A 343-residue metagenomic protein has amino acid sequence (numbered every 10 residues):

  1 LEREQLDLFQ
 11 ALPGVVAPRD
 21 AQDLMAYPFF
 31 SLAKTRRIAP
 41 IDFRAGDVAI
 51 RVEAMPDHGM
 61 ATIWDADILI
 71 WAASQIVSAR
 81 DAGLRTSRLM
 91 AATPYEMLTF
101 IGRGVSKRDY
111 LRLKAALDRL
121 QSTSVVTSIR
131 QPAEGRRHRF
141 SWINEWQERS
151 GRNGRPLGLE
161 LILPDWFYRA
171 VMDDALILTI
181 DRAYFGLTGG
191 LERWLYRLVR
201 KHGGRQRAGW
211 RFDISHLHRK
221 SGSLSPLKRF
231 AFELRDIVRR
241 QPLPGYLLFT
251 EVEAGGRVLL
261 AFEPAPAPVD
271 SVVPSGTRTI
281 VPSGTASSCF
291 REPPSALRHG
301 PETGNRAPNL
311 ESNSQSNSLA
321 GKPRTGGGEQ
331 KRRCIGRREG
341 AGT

Functional and structural regions predicted by a protein language model:
L1-G342: Charged, alpha-helix-forming regions
